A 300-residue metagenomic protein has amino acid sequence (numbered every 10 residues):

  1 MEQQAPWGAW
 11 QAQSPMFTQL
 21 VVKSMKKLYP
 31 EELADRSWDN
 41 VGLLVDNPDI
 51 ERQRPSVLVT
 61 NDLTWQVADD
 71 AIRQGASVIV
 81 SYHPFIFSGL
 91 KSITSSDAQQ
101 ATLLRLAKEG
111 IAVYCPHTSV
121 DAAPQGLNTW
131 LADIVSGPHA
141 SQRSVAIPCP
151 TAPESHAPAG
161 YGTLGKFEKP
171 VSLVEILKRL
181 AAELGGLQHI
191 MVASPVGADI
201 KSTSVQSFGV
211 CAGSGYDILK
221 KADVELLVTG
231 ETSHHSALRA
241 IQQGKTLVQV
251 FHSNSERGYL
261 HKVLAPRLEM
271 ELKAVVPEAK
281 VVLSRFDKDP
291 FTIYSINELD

Functional and structural regions predicted by a protein language model:
E2-D300: Active-site catalytic microenvironments in core metabolic enzymes, especially phosphate/sugar-handling
